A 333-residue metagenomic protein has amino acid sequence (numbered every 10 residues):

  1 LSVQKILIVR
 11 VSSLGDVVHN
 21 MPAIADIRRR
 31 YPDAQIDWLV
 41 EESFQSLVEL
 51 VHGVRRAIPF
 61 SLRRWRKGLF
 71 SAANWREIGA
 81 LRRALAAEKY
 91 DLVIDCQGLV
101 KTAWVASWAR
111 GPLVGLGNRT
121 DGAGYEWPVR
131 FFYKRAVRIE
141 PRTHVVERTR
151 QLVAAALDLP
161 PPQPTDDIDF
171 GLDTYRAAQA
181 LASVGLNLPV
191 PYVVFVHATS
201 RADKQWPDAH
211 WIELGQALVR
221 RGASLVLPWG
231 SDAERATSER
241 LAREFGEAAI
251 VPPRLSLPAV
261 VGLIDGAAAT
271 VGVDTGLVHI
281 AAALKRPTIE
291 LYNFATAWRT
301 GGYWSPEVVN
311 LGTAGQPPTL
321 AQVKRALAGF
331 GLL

Functional and structural regions predicted by a protein language model:
L1-L333: Catalytic machinery of carbohydrate-active enzymes, primarily nucleotide-sugar-dependent glycosyltransferases
